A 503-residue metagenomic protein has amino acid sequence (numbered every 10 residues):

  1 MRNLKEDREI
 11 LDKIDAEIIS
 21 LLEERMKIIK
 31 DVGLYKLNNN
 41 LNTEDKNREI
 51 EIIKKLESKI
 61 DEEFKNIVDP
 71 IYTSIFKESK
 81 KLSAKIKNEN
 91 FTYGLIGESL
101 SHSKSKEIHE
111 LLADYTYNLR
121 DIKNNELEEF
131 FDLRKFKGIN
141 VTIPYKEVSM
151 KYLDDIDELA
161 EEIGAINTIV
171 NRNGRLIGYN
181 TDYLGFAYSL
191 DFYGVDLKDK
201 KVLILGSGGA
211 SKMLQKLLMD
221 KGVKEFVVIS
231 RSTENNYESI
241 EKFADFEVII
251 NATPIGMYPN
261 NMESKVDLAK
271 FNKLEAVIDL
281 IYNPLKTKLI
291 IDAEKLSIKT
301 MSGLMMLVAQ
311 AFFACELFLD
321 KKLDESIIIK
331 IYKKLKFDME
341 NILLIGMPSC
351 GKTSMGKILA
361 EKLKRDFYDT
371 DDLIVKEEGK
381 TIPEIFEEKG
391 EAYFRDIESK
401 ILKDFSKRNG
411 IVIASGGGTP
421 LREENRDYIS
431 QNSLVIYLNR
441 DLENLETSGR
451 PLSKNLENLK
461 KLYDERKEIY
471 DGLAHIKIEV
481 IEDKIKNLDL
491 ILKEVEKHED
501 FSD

Functional and structural regions predicted by a protein language model:
M1-N88: Domain-level signature for soluble enzymes in the chorismate/prephenate branch of the shikimate pathway
N90-Y193, P284-K286, I290-D292, L296-K299 (+1 more regions): Phosphate/diphosphate ligand-binding glycine-rich loop within oxidoreductases
G97-S99, G178-Y183, L190-D191, D199-M219 (+2 more regions): Glycine-rich adenosine-cofactor-binding loop
N235-M301, T419-N425: Rossmann-like adenosine-cofactor binding region
L280-E340: Adenosine-phosphate binding glycine-rich loop
I329-F337, I358, K362, R450-L452 (+1 more regions): NTP-dependent small-molecule kinase module
D372-P420, N425-S430: ATP-dependent small-molecule kinase phosphotransfer cores that center on conserved nucleotide phosphate-binding segments
N432-I469, L473: A glycine- and Lys/Arg-enriched "phosphate-lid" helix/loop adjacent to the NTP-binding pocket of small-molecule kinases
